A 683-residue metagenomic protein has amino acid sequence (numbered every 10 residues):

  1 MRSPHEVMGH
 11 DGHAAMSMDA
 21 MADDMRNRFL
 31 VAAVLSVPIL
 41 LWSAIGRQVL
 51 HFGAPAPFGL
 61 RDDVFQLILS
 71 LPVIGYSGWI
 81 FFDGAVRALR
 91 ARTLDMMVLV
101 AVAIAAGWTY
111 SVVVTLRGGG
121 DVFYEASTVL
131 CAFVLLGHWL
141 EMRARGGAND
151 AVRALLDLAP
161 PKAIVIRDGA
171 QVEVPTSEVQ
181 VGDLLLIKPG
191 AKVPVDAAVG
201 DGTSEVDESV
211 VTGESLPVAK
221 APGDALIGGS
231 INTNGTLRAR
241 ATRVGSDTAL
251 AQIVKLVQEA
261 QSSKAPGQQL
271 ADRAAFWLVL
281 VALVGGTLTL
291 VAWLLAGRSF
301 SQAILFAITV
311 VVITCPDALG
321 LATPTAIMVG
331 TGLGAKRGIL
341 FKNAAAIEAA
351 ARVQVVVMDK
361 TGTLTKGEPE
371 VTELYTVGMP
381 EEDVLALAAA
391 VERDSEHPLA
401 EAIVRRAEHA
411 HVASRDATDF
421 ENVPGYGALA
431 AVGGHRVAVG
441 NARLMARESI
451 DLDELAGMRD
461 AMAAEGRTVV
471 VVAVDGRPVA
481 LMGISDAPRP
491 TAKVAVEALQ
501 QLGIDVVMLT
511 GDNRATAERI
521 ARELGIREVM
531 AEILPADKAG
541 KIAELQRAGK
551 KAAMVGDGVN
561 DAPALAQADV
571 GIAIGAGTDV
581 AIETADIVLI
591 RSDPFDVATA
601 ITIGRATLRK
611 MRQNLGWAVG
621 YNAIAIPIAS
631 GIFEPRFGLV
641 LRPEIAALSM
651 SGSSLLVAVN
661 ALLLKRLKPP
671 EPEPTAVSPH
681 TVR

Functional and structural regions predicted by a protein language model:
M1-D62, G75, A154, G169-E173 (+5 more regions): Flexible metal-binding regulatory segments at protein termini and peripheral loops
M18-K162, R273, W277-V281, Q302 (+3 more regions): Transmembrane helix-loop-helix hairpins at the membrane interface
M25-N27, S230, Q354-E396, Y426-V507 (+2 more regions): ATP-driven catalytic headpiece of P-type ATPases
V31, L41, Q48-V64, R90 (+10 more regions): Membrane-embedded alpha-helical bundles of multi-pass transporters
A126-P189, K220, Q269-L270, L340-F341 (+5 more regions): Juxtamembrane coupling segments of multi-pass membrane pumps/enzymes
A154-D247, A344-A388, A431: Conserved cytosolic catalytic loops of P-type ATPases
P161, V211, L270, L305 (+6 more regions): Conserved catalytic phosphorylation-site environment of P-type ATPases
P189, R243, S263, F341 (+5 more regions): Conserved ATP-binding TGD loop and adjacent catalytic N/P-domain core of P-type ATPases
